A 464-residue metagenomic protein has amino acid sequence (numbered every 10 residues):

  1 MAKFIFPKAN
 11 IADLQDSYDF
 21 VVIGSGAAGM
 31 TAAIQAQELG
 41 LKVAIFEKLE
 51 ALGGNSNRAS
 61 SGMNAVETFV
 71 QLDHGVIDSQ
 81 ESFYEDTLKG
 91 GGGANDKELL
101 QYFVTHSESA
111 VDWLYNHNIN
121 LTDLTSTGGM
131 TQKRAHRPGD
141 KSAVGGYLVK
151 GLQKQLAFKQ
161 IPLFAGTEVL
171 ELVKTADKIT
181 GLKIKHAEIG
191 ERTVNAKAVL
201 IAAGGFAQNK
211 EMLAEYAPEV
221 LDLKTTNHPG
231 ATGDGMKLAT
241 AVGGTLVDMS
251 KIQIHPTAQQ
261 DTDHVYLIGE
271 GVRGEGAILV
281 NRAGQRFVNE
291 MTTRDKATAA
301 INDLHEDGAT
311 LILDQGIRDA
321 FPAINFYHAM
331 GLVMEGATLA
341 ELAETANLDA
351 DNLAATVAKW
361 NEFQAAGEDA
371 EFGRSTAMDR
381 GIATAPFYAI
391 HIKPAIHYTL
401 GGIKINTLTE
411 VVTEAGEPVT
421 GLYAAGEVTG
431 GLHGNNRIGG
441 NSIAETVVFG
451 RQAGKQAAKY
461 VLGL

Functional and structural regions predicted by a protein language model:
M1-F20, E38, L432, N436 (+1 more regions): Extreme N-terminal leader/targeting segments of oxidoreductases
A2-A12, K42, K48-P162, G166-E168 (+2 more regions): Conserved N-terminal/central alpha/beta ligand/cofactor-binding core
F20-I45: N-terminal Rossmann-like FAD-binding beta1-loop-alpha1 element of flavoenzymes
D140-K197, M236, V242: Helical element adjacent to the flavin cofactor pocket in flavoenzyme catalytic cores
E171, N352-N436: A glycine-rich dinucleotide-binding beta-alpha-beta segment and adjacent secondary-structure elements that constitute
A187-G190, V194-A258, T262, Q452: Glycine-rich loop(s) and the adjacent beta-strand/alpha-helix scaffold that form part
M236-L238, T245-A350: An anion/pyrophosphate-binding glycine-rich loop and adjacent beta-alpha core in soluble alpha-beta enzymes
L238-T245, A354, T446-L464: Internal hydrophobic alpha-helix adjacent to the cofactor/substrate pocket in enzyme cavities
